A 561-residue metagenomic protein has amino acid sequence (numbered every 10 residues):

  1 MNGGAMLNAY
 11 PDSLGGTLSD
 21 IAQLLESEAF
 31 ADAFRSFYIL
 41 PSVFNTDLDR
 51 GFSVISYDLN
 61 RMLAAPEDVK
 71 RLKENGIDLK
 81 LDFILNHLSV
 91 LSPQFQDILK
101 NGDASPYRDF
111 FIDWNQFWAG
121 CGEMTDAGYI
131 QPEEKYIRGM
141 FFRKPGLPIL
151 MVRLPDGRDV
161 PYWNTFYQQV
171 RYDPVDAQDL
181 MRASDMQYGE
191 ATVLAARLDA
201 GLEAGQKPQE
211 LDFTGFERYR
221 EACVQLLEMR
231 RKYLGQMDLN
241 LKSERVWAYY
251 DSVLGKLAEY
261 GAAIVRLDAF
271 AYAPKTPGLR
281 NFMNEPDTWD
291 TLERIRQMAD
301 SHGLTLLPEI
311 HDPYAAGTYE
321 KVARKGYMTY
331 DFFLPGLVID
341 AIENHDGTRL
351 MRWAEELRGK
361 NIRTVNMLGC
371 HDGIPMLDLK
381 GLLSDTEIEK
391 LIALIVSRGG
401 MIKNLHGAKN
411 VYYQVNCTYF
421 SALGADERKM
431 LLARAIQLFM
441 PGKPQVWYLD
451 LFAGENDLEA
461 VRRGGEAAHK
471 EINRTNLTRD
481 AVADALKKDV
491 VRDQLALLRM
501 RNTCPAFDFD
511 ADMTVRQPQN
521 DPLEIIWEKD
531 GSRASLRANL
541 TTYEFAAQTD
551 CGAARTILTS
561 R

Functional and structural regions predicted by a protein language model:
M1-R245, F270-I342: Acidic/aromatic-lined carbohydrate-recognition and catalytic surfaces of CAZymes acting on diverse glycans
I21-A33, V69-K70, Y249-A263, W353-L357 (+1 more regions): Short amphipathic alpha-helices and their capping/turn segments at secondary-structure boundaries
F34, A262, F270, G442-K443: A structural motif
I39, D82, Y250, L257 (+5 more regions): Conserved, mostly hydrophobic/aromatic
T125-R153, H345, A354-T386: Extended catalytic-interface subdomain
D287, R294, G303, A316 (+7 more regions): Anion-coordinating catalytic cores for phosphoryl-, nucleotidyl-, and glycosidic chemistry
R358-L540, E544: Loop/helix patches that line or flank the sugar-binding groove of alpha-linked glycan CAZymes
L540-R561: C-terminal beta-sandwich/jelly-roll accessory domains of carbohydrate-active enzymes
